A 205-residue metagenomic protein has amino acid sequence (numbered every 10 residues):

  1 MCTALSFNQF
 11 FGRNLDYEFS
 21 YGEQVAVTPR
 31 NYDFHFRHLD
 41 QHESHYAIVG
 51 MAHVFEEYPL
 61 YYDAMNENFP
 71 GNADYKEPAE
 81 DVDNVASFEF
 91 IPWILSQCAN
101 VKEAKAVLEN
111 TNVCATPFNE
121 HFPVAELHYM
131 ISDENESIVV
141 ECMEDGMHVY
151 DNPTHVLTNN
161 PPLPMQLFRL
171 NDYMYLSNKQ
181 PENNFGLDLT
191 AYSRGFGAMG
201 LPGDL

Functional and structural regions predicted by a protein language model:
M1-D83, A115: A contiguous strand-loop segment
M1-F10, E18, Q24-V27, N31 (+6 more regions): C-terminus-biased signal that marks the final domain/tail of proteins
C2, E56, Y61-D63, A86-E89 (+3 more regions): Residue-level signal for the start and early helices of compact helical domains
F10-F11, L15, Q41, L60 (+5 more regions): Generic hydrophobic secondary-structure signal
G71-C98, S137, Q166-N178: Repeat-unit-sized solenoid/scaffold elements
E77-F88, T111-L157: Acidic/His-rich structured neighborhood in mature extracellular/periplasmic domains
E80-C114, R194, G200, D204-L205: Alpha/propeptide regions of enzymes that mature by internal proteolysis
